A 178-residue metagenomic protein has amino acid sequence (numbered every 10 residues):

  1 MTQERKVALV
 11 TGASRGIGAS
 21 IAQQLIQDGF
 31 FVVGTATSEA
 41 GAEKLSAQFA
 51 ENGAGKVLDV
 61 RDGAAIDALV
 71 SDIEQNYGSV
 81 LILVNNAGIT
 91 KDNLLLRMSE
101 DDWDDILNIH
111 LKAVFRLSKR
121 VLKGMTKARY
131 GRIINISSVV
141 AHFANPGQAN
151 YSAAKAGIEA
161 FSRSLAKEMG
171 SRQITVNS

Functional and structural regions predicted by a protein language model:
S14-R15: Conserved glycine-rich cofactor-binding loop
D28-K44: Conserved glycine-rich Rossmann-like NAD(P)H-binding loop of the short-chain dehydrogenase/reductase
L94-L95, D102-L107, I133: Substrate-binding pocket helix/loop in short-chain dehydrogenase/reductase
L96, F143-A149, S171-R172: Active-site loop immediately N-terminal to the catalytic Tyr-X3-Lys motif of short-chain dehydrogenase/reductase
S118, A154, S162: Active-site helix of classical SDR
K123, K167-S171: Alpha-helical segment proximal to the catalytic Tyr-Lys
S138: Residue(s) in the substrate-gating loop at a strand-loop-helix junction that position the organic substrate next
